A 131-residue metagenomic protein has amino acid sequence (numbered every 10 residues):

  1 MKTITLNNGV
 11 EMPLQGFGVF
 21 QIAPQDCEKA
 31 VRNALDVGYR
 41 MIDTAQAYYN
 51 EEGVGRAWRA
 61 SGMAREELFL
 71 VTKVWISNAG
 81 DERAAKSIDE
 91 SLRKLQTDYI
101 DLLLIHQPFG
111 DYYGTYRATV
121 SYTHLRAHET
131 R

Functional and structural regions predicted by a protein language model:
M1-L68, D98: N-terminal binding-site loop/beta-alpha segment at the start of enzyme catalytic domains that lines or forms
A23-N33, G80-K94: Short, acidic/polar
A45-Q46, L103-P108, R126: Catalytic beta/alpha-barrel core
E51-G53, G110-G114: Active-site-adjacent beta->alpha loops and helix N-cap segments on the catalytic face of soluble alpha/beta enzymes
E66-A79, L102-P108: A short, structured active-site edge motif that brings together acidic residues
A84-L104, V120-Y122: CE4/NodB-like, metal-dependent polysaccharide N-deacetylase domain that modifies extracellular/periplasmic N-acetylated
Y112-Y122: Active-site cleft segment of glycoside hydrolase catalytic domains centered on the general acid/base Glu
T123-T130: Conserved small/polar residues in nucleotide/adenosyl-binding loops
